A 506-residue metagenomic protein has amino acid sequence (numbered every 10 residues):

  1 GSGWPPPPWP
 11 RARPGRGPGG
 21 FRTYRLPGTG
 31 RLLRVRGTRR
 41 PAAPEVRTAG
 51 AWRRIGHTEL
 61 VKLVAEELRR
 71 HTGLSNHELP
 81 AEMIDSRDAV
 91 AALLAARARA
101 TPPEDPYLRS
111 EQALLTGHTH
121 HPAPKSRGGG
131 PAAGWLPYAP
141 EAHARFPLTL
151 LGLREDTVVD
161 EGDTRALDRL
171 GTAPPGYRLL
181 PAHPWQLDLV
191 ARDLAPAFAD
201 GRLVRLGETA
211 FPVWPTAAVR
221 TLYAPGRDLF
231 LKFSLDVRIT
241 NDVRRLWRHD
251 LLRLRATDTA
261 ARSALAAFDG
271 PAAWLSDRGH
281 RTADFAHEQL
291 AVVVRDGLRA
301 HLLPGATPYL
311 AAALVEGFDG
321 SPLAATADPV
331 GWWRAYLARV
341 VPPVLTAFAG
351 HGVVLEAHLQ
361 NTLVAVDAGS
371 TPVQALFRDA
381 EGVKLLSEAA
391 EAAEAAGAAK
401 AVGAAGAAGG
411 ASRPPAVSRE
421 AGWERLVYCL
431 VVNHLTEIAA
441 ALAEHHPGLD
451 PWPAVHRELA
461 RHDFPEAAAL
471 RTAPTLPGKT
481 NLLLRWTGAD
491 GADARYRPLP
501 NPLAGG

Functional and structural regions predicted by a protein language model:
G1-A338, D367-G506: Nucleotide/phosphate-binding site architecture used for ATP/NTP-dependent chemistry
W332-H351: Conserved kinase catalytic-core helix
A347-V353, A368-T371: Secondary-structure transition/capping motifs at alpha-helix termini and the adjoining loop/turn into the next element
V353, H358-Q360: Canonical protein kinase catalytic loop motif
T362-V364: Hydrophobic residue at the +6 position relative to the catalytic HRD Asp in the kinase catalytic loop
